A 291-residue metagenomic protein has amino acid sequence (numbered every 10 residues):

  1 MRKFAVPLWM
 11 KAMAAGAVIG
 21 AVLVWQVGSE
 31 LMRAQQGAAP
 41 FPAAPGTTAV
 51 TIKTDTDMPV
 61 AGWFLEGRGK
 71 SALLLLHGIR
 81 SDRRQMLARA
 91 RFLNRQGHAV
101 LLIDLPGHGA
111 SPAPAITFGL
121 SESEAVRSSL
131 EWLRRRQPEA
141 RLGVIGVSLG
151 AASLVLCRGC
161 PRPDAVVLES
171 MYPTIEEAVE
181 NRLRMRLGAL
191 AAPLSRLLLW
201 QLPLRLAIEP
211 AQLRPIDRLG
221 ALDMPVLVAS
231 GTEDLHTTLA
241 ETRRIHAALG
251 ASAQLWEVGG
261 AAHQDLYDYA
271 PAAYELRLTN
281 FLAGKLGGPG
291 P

Functional and structural regions predicted by a protein language model:
F4-K53, W63: An N-terminal hydrophobic leader/cap segment in hydrolases
K70-G78: Short beta-strand element of the alpha/beta-hydrolase
A90-P112: Conserved alpha/beta-hydrolase
H108-Q137, R141: Catalytic nucleophile-loop/oxyanion-hole region of alpha/beta-hydrolase and closely related hydrolase-like folds
L156-I208: Hydrolase active-site cap/lid region
A221-D223, V228-S230, D234: Short beta-strand/loop motif that positions the catalytic acidic residue of the alpha/beta-hydrolase fold
L235-E241: Conserved alpha/beta-hydrolase "acid-adjacent" motif
A261-E275: Catalytic histidine-centered segment of alpha/beta-hydrolase-like enzymes
